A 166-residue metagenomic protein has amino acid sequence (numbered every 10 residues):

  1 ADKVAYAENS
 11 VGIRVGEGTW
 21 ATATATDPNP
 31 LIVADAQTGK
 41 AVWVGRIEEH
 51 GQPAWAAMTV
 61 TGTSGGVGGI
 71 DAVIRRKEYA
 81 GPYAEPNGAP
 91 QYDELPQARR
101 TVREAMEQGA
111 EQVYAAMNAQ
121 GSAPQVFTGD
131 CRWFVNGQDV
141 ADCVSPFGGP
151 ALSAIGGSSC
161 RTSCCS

Functional and structural regions predicted by a protein language model:
A1-S166: C-terminal and inter-domain tail/linker signature
